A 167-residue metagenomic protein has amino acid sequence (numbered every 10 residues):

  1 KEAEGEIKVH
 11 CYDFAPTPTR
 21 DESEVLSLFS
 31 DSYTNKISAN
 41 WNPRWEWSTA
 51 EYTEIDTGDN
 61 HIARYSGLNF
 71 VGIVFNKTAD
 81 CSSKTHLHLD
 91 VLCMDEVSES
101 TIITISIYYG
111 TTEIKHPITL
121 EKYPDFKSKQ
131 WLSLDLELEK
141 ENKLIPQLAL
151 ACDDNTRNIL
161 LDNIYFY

Functional and structural regions predicted by a protein language model:
A3-Y167: Beta-rich carbohydrate-recognition modules and glycan-binding surfaces
